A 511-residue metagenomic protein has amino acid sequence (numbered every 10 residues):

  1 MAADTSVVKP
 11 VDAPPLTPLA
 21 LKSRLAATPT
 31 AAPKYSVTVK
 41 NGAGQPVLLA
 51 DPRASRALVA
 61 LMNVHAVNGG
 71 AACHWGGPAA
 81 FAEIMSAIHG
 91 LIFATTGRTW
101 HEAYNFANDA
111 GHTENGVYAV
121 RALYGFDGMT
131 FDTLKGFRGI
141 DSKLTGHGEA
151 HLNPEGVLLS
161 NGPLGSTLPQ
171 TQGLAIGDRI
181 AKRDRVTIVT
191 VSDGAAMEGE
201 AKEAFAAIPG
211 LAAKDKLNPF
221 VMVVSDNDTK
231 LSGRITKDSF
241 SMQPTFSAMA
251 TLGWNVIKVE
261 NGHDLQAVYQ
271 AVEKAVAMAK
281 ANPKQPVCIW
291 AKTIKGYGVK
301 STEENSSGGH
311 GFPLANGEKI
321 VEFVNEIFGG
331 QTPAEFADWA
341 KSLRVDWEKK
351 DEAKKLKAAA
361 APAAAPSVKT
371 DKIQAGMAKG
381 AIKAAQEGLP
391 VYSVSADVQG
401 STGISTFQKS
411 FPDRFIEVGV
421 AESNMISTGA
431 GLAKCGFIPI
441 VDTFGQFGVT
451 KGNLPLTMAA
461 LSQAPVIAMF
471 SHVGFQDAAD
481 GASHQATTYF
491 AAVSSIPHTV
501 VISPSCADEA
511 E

Functional and structural regions predicted by a protein language model:
A2-H65: Cofactor-/ligand-binding subdomain signature composed of acidic, glycine-rich, tryptophan-containing flexible loops
D51, V59-N63, G69, G77-A213 (+1 more regions): Cofactor-binding active-site loop characterized by glycine-rich and histidine/acidic residues
R53, A337-G448: Non-catalytic terminal/interface segments that mediate subunit docking, oligomerization, and allosteric communication
T95, A150-Q331, A340, S495-E511: Glycine-rich ThDP/TPP pyrophosphate-binding loop and its adjacent helix/strand module within ThDP-dependent enzymes
N108, K258, A291, V394-A396 (+4 more regions): General beta-strand structural signal in soluble alpha/beta enzymes
Y118-A122, G199-E203, L231-K237, V268-A271 (+6 more regions): Short acidic, glycine/serine/threonine-rich loops at helix termini
F126-G139, P209-V223, T251-G253, I416-E417 (+3 more regions): A glycine-rich helix N-cap at a beta->alpha junction
E149-N218, Q399-F475, H484-T488: Thiamine diphosphate
